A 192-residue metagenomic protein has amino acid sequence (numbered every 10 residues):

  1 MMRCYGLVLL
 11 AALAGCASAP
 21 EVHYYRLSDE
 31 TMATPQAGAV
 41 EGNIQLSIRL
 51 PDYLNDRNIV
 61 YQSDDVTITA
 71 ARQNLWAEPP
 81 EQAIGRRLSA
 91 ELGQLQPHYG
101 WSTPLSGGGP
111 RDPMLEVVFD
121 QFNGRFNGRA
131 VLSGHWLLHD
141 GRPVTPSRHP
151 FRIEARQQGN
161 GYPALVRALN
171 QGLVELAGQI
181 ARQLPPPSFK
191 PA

Functional and structural regions predicted by a protein language model:
M1-C16: Sec-dependent bacterial lipoprotein signal peptides
C16-P80, S188-A192: A structural "domain/chain start" motif
A17-A33, A90, L95-R142, Q157-G159: Surface-exposed short loop/turn segments
E41-I44, N55-R57, D64, P97 (+3 more regions): Envelope-exposed proteins and targeting segments
T67-G100: Mid-chain, structured segments of secreted extracytoplasmic proteins
T67-L75, R142-E175, R182: Short secondary-structure boundary motifs at beta->alpha junctions and helix caps
E81, G85, S89, N170-L173 (+2 more regions): Extracytoplasmic/secreted envelope proteins and their assembly/folding machinery, especially bacterial periplasmic
G178-A192: Short, low-complexity, Pro/Ser/Thr/Gly-rich segments in the mature regions of secreted, periplasmic
